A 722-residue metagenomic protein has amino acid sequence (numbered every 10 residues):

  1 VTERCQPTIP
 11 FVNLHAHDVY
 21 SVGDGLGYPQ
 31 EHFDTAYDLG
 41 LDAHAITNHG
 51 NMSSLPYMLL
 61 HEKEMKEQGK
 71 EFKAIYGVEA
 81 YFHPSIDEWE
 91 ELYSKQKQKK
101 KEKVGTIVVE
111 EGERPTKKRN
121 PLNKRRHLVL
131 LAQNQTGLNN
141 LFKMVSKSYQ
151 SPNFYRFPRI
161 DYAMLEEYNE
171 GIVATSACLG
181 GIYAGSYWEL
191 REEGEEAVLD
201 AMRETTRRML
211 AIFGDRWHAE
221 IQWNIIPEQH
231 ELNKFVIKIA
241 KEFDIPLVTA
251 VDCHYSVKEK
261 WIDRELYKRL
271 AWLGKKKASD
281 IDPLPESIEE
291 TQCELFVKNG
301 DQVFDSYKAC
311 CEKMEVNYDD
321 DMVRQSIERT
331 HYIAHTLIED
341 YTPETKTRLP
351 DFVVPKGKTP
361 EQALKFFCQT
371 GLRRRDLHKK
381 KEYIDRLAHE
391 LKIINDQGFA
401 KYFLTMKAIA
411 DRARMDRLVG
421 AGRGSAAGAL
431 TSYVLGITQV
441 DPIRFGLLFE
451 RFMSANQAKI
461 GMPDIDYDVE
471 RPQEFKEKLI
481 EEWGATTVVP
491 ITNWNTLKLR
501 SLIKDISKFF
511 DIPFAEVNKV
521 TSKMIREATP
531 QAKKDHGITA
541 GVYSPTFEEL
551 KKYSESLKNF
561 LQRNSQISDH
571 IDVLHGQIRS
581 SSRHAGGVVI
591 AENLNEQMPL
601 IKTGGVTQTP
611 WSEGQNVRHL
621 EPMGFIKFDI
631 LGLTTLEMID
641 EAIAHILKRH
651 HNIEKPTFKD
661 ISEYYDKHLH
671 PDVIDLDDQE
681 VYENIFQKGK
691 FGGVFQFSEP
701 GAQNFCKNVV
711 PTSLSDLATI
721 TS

Functional and structural regions predicted by a protein language model:
T2-S722: Alpha-helical scaffold/interaction cores of sigma-54-like transcription cofactors and many family A DNA polymerases
